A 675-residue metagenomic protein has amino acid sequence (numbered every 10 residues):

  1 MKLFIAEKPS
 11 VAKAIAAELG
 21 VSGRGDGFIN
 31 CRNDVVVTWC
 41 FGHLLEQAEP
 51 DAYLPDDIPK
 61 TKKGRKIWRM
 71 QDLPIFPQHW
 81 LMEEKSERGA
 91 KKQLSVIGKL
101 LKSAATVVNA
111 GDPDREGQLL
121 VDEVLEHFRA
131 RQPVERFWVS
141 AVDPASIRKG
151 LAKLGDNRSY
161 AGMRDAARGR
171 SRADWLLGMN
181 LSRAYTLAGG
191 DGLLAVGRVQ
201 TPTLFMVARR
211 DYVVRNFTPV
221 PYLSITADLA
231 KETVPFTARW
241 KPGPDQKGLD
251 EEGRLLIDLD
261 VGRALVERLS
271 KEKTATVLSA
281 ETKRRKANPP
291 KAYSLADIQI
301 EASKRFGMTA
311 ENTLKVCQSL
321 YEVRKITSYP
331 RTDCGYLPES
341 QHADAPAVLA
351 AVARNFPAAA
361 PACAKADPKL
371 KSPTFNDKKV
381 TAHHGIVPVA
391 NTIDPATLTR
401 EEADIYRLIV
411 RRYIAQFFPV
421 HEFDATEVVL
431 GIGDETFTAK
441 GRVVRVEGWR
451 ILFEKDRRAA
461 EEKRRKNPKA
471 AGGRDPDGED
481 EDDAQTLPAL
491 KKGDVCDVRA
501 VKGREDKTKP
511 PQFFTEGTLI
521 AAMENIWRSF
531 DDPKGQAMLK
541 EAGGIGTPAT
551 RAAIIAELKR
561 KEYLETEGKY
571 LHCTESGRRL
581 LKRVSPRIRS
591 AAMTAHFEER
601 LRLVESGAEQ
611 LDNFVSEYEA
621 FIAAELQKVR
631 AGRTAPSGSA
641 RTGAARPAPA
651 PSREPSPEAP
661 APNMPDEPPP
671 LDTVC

Functional and structural regions predicted by a protein language model:
M1-R168, W175, P510: Intrinsically disordered, low-complexity regulatory segments
K2, D26, A90, H127 (+9 more regions): Basic, low-complexity terminal or inter-domain segments flanking catalytic cores
W80, G89-V96, K102-S103, P144-L229 (+2 more regions): C-terminal or mid-to-C-terminal helical accessory/interaction module adjacent to the motor/catalytic core
D112, E301, R305-N312: A conserved hydrophobic secondary-structure block that centers on an alpha-helix together with its immediately flanking
A188-A195, V207-G262, R305, G448: C-terminal helical "lid" subdomain and adjoining coupling/linker elements of P-loop NTPases
L249-Y293, A592: Metal- or metallocofactor-binding catalytic centers and their adjacent structured scaffolds across diverse enzyme
V323-R324, K561: Alpha-helix C-caps/helix-loop-beta hinges
